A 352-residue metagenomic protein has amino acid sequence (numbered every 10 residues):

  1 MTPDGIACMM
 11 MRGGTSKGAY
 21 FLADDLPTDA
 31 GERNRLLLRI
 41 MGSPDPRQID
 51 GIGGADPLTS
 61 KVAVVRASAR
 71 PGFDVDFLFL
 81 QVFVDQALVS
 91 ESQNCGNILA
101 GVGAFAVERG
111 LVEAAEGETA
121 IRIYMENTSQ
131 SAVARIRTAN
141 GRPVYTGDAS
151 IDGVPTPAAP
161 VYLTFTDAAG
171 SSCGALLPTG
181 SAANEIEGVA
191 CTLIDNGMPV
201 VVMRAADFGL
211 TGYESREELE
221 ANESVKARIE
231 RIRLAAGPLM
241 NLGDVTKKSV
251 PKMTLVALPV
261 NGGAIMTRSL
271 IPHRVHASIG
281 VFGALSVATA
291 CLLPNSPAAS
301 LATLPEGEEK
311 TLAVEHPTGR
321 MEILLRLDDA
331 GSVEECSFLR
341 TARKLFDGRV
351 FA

Functional and structural regions predicted by a protein language model:
M1-A352: A glycine-rich beta-to-alpha transition motif near the start of alpha/beta enzyme domains, typified by
